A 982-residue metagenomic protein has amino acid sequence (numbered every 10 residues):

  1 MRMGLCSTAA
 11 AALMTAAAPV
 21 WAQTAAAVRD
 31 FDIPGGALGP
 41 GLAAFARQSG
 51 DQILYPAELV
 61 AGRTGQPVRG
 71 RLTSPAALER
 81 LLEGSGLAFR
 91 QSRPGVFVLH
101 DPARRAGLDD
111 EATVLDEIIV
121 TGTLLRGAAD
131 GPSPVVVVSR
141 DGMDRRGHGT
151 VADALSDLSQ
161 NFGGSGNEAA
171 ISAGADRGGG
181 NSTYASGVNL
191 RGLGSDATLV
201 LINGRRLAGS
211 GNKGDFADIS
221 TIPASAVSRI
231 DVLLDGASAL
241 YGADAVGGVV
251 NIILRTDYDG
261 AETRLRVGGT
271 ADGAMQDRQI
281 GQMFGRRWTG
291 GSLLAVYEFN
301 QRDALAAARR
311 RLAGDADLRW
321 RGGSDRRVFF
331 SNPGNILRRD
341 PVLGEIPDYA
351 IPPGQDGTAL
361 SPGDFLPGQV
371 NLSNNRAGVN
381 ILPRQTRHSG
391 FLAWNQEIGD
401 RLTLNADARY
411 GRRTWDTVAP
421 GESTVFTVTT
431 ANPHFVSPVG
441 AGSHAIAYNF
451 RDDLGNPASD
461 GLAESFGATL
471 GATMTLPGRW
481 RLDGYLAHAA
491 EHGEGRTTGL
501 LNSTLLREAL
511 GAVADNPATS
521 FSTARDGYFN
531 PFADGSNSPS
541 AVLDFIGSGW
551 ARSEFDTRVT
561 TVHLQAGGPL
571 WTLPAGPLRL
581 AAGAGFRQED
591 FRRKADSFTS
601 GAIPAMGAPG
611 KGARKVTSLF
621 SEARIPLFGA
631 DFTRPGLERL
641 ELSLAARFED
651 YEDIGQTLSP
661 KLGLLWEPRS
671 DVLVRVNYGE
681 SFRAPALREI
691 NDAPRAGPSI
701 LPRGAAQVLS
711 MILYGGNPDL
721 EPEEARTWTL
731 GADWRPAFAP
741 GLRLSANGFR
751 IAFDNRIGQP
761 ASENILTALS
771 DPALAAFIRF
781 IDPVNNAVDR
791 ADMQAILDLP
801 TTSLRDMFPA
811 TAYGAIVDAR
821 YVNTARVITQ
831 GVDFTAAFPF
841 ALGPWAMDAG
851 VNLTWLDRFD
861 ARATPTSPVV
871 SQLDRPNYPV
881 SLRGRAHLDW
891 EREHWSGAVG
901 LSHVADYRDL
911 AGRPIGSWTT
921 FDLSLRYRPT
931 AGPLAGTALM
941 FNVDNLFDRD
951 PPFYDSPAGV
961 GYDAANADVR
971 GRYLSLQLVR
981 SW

Functional and structural regions predicted by a protein language model:
L42, Q48, D101-D144, A152: Short, acidic, small-residue-rich periplasmic hinge/interaction motif at the N-terminus of Gram-negative outer-membrane
F97, A154-L158, S186-N189, D218-S220 (+2 more regions): N-terminal periplasmic accessory domains that precede and gate Gram-negative outer-membrane beta-barrel machines
F97-H100, G127, S156-R205: Extracytoplasmic beta-strand/coil segments of soluble accessory domains associated with Gram-negative outer-membrane
R205-L234: Short acidic/polar hinge/loop motifs at secondary-structure boundaries that mediate gating or recognition
G209, D303-L305, R309-L318, P347-Q385 (+8 more regions): Surface-exposed, low-complexity loop segments enriched in small/polar and acidic residues
D257-G260, T289-G290, G399-L402, T475-L482 (+8 more regions): Short loop/turn motifs that connect adjacent beta-strands in outer-membrane beta-barrel proteins
A752-N755, D857-D860, S902-R908, Y927-W982: C-terminal beta-signal and adjacent terminal beta-strands/loops of Gram-negative outer-membrane beta-barrel proteins
W845, A849-P933: C-terminal beta-barrel architecture of Gram-negative outer-membrane proteins
